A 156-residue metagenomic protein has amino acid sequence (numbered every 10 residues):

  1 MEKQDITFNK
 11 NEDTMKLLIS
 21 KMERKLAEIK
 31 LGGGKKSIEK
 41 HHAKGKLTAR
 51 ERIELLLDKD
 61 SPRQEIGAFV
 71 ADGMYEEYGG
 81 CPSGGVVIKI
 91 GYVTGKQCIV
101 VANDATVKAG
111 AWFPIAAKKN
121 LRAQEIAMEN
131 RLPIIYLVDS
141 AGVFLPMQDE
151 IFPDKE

Functional and structural regions predicted by a protein language model:
M1-E156: Terminal-region recognition feature
